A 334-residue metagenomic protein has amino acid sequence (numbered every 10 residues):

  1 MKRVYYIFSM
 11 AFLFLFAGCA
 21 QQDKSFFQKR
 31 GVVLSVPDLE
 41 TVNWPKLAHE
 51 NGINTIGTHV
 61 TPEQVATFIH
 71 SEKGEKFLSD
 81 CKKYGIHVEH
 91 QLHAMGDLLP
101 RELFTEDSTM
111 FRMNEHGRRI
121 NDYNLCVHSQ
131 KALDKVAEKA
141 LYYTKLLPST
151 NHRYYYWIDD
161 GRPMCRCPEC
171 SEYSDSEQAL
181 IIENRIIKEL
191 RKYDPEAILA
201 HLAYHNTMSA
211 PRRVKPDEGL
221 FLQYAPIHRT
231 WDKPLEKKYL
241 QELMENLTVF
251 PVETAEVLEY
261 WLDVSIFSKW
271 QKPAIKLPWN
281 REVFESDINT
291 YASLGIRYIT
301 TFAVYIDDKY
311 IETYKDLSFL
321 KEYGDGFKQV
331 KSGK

Functional and structural regions predicted by a protein language model:
M1-V4: Positively charged n-region of N-terminal signal peptides that target proteins for export
Y6, A20-Q21, R153, Y298: Generic hydrophobic/packing signal
I7-F16: Bacterial N-terminal signal peptides
L15-F26: Bacterial Sec-dependent signal peptides at the C-terminal "C-region" and cleavage site
G31-E236, F250-I288, I296-G333: Aromatic-lined carbohydrate-binding surfaces of glycoside hydrolases
N246-L247: Surface-exposed substrate-engagement region within the catalytic domains of secreted or surface-exposed extracellular
Y291: Hydrophobic, well-ordered secondary-structure elements that form the walls of internal hydrophobic environments
